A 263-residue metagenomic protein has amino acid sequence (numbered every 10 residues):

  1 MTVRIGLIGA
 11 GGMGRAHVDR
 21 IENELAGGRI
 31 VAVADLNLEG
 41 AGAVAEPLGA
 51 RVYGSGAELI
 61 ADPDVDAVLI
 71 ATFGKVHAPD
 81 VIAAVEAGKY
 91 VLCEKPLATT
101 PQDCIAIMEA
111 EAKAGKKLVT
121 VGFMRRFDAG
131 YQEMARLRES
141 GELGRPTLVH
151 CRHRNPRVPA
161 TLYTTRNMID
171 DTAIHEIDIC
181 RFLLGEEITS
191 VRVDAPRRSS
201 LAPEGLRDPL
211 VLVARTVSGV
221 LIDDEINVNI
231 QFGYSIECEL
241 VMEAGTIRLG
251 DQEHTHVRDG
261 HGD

Functional and structural regions predicted by a protein language model:
M1-L48: N-terminal Rossmann-like dinucleotide-binding module
H17, N37, A50-A110: Beta-loop-alpha module in the N-terminal Rossmann-like domain of NAD(P)-dependent dehydrogenases, especially those
A32, A67, L148: Short, Asp-centered acidic motifs that coordinate Mg2+ and/or phosphate in catalytic or ligand-binding sites
A43-A50, A110-A114: Short, conserved SAM-binding/catalytic segment of Class I S-adenosyl-L-methionine-dependent methyltransferases
G54, I70, L92-C93, T99 (+4 more regions): Hydrophobic residues in well-ordered beta-strands that form the structural core
A98-A160: A contiguous active-site-proximal alpha/beta segment in oxidoreductase catalytic domains
A160-G233: Rossmann-like dinucleotide-binding domain that binds NAD(P)(H)
A202, V217-D263: NAD(P)-dinucleotide binding in Rossmann-like oxidoreductases
